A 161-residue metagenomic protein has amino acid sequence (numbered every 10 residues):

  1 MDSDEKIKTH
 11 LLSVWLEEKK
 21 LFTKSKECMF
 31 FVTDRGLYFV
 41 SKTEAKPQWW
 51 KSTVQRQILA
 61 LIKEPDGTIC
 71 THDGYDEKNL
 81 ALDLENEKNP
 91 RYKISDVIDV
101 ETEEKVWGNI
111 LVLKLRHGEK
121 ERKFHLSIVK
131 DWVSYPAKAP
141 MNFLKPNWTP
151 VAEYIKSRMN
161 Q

Functional and structural regions predicted by a protein language model:
M1-K24: The phosphoinositide-binding surface of pleckstrin homology
K26-E27, T43-Q161: Acidic, Ser/Thr- and proline-rich intrinsically disordered linker/docking segments of eukaryotic scaffolds
F30-V32: Well-ordered beta-strand positions
R35-G36: Structural motif
